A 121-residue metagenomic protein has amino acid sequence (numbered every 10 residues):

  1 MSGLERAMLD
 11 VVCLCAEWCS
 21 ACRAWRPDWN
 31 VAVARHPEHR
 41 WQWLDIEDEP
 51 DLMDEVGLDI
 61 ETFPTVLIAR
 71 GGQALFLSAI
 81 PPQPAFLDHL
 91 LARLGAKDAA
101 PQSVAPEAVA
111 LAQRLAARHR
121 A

Functional and structural regions predicted by a protein language model:
M1-L9, D88-A121: N-terminal leader/targeting and pre-domain segments
M1-R35: Local sequence-structure signature of Cys/Sec-based thiol-disulfide redox active-site neighborhoods
S2, M53-L58: Short amphipathic alpha-helix with an adjacent loop that forms part of the alpha/beta core around
M8, D59-T62: Short loop/turn motifs at secondary-structure junctions
L14, P37-M53, P81: Thiol-based oxidoreductase modules, predominantly thioredoxin-like and allied folds used for disulfide exchange
W25, E55-V56, L90: Residue-level signal for well-ordered alpha-helical positions
T62-S103: Non-catalytic, surface beta->alpha helical segment in thiol-disulfide oxidoreductase systems
